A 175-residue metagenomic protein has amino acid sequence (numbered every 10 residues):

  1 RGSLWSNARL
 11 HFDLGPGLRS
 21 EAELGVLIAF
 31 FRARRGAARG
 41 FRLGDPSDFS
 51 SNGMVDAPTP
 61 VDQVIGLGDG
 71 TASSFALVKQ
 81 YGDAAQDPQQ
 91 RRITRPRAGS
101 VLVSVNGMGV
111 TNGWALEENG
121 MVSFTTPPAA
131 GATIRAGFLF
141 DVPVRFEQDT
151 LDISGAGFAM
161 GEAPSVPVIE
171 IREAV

Functional and structural regions predicted by a protein language model:
R1-A37: N-terminal intrinsically disordered, low-complexity, charge/repeat-rich segments that act as generic
R1-G2, Q63-V64, S123-T126: Beta-strand-rich interaction surfaces with strong enrichment in secreted/lumenal proteins
H11, A98-L102, T133: Exposed beta-strand and adjacent loop surfaces of beta-rich binding modules that mediate intermolecular recognition
D13-G17, G137, P167: Residue-level recognition of well-ordered beta-strand positions that form the cores of beta-sheet-rich folds across
L18, K79-G82, S123-A130, R172: Secondary-structure transition/turn motif
I28-N112, F140-V175: Extended beta-strand solenoid/passenger and fiber regions
V110-A132: A surface-exposed beta-strand-loop module
T126-Q148: Small/polar beta-strand repeat architecture
